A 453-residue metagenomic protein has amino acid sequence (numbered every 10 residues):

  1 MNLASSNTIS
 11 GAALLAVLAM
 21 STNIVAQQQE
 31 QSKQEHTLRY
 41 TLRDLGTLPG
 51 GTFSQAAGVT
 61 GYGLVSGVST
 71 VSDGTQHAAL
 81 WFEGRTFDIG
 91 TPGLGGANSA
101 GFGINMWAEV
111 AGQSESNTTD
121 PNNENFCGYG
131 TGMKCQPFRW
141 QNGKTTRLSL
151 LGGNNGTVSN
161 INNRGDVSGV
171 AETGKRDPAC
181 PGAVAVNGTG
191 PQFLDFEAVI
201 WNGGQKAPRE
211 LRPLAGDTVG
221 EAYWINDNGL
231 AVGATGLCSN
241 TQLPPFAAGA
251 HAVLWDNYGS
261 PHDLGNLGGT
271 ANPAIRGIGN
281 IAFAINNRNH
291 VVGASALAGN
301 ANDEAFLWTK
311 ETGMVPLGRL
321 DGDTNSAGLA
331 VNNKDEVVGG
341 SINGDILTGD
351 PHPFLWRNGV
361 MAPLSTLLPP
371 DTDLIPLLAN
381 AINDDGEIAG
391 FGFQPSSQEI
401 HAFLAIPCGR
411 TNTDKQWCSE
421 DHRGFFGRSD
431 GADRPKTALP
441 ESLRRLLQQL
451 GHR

Functional and structural regions predicted by a protein language model:
N2-N7, G11, V17-R453: Residue-level hotspots at or immediately adjacent to binding/recognition sites across diverse folds
